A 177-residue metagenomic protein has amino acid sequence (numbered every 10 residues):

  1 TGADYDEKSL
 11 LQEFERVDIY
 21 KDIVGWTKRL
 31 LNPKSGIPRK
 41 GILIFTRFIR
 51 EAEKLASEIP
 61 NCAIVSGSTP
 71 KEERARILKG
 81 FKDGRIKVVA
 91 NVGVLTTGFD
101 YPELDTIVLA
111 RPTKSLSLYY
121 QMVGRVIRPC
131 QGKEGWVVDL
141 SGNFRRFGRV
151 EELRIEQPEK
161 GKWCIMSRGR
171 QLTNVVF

Functional and structural regions predicted by a protein language model:
T1-L43, G161-I165: Conserved interdomain linker/interface between the two RecA-like ATPase lobes of SF2 helicase motors
V17-K21, A75, V92, Y101 (+2 more regions): Amphipathic alpha-helical transducer elements in NTP-driven molecular machines
L43-F45, E51-L55, P60-T97: Conserved helicase ATPase core of P-loop NTP-dependent helicases/translocases
R50, P70, L95-T97, P112-S115 (+2 more regions): Conserved nucleotide-binding/hydrolysis micro-motifs of P-loop NTPases
P60-N61, P102-T106, Q131-W136: Short glycine-/polar-rich loops that comprise or flank the Walker A/P-loop and associated switch/sensor motifs
V88-V108, M122-R128: SF2 helicase motor core recognition
S117-L118, R125-I155: Conserved segment of the helicase C-terminal RecA-like domain
E159-F177: Non-catalytic terminal extensions of ATP-dependent helicases
